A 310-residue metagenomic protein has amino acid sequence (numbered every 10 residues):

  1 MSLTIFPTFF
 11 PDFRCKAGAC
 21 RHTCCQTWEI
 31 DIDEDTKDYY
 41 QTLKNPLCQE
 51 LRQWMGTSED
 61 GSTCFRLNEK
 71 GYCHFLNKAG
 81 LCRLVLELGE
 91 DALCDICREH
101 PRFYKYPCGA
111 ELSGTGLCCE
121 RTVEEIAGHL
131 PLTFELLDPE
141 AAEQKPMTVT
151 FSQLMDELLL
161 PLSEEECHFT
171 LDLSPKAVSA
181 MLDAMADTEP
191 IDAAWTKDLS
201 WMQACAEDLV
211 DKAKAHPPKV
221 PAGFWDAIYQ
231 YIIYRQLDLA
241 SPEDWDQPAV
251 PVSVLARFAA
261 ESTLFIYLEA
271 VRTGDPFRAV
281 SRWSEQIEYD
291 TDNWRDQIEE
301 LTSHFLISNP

Functional and structural regions predicted by a protein language model:
M1-I5: Short, Gly/Pro- and small/polar-rich lid/capping loops
F10-G61: Polybasic, low-complexity association/targeting segments
D12-A19, L132, Y231-D238: Short, compositionally biased low-complexity segments
D12-I30, N68-F103, L117-T122: Local cysteine-cluster metal-coordination motifs and their immediate loop/turn environment, predominantly Fe-S cluster
G56-Y72: Aromatic/His-enriched, Gly/Pro-containing loop or helix-boundary segments that lie immediately adjacent to catalytic
G80, E87-S163: Internal, well-ordered alpha/beta segment that forms a basic, Gly-enriched binding/recognition surface
L154-P310: Hydrophobic, aromatic-lined core segments that form the binding pocket/scaffold for planar heteroaromatic ligands
